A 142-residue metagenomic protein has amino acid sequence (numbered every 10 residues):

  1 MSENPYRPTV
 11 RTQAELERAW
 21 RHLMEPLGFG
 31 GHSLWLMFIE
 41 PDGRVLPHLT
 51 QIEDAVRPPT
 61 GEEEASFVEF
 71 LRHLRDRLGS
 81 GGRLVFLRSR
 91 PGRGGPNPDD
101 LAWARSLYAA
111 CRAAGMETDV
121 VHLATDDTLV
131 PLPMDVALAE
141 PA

Functional and structural regions predicted by a protein language model:
M1, E53, L74, L78 (+3 more regions): Bulky hydrophobic/aromatic packing residues
M1-F67, T128-A142: Domain-start "cap" segments at the beginnings of catalytic or binding domains
M1-S2, D100-A142: Divalent-metal-activated hydrolytic enzyme cores
L23-M24, L71-R75, L107-A114: Hydrophobic, Leu/Ile/Phe/Ala-enriched alpha-helical segments that form helix-helix packing faces
G31, L78-G79, A114-G115: A structural signal for short coil/turn segments at secondary-structure junctions
L34, G82-L84, T118-V120: Residue-level recognition of the N-termini of beta-strands and the immediately preceding loop/turn
M37-I39, L87-S89, H122-A124: Short beta-strand segments
R57-P98: Short HxH-centered metal-ligating active-site micro-motif
